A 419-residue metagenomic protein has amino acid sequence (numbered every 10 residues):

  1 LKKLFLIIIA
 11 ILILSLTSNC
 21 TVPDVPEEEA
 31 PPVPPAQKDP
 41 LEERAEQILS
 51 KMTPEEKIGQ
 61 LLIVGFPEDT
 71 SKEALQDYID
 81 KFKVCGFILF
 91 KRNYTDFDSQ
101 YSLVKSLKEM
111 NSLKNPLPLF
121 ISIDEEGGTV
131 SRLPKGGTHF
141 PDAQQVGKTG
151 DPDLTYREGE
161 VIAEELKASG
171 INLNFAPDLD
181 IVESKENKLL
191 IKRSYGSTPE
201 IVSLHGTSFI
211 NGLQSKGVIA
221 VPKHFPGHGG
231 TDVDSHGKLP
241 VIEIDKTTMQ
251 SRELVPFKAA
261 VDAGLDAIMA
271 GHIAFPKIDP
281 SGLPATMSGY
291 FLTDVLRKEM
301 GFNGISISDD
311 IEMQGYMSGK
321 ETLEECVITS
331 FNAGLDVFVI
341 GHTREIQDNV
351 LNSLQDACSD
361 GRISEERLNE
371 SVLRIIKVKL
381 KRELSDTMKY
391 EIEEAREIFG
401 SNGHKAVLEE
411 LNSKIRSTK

Functional and structural regions predicted by a protein language model:
K2-K3, C20-K81, M317-K419: Preference for extracellular/luminal or secreted protein segments
I8-S15: Bacterial N-terminal signal peptides
T53, T95-N115, L119, I201-E366 (+1 more regions): Second-shell residues forming the walls of enzyme active-site clefts
I63, I88, N174-F175, V221 (+2 more regions): Conserved beta-strand positions in the central sheet of alpha/beta enzyme cores
I63, P67-D69, R92, E126-G128 (+4 more regions): Active-site beta-loop-alpha junctions enriched in small/polar residues
K83-N93, P276: A short aromatic-anchored loop/beta-hairpin motif
K108-T138, E158-V182, V202-P226: Glycine-rich, aromatic-flanked loop segments that form ligand/cofactor-binding clefts across common enzyme folds
G137-G150, Y195-G196: A charged helix-plus-loop insertion that forms the helical arch/lid used to bind and gate nucleic-acid substrates
